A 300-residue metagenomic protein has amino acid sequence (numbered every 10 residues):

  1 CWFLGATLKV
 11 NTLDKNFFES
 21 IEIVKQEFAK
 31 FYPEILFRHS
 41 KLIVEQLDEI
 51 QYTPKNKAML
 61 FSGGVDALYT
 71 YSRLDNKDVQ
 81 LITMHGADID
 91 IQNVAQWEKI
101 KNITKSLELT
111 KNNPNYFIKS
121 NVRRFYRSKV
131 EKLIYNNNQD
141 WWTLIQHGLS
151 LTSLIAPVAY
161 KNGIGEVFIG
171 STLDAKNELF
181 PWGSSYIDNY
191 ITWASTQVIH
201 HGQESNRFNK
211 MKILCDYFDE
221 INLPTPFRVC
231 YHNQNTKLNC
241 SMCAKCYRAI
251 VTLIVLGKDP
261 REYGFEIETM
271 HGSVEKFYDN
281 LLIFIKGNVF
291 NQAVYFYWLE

Functional and structural regions predicted by a protein language model:
F3-T7, D14-K57, V65-E300: Nucleotide-activated chemistry modules centered on ATP-dependent adenylation/adenylyltransferase
